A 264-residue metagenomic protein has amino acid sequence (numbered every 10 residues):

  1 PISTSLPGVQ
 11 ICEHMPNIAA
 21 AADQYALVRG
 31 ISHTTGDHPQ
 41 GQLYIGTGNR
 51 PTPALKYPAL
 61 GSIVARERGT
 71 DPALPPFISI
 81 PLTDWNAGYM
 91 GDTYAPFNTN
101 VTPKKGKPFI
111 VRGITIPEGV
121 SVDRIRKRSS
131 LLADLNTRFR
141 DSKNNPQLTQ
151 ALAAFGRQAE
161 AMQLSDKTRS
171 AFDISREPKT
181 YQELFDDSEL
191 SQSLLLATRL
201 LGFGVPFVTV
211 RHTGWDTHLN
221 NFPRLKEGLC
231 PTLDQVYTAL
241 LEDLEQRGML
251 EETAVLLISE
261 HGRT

Functional and structural regions predicted by a protein language model:
P1-T264: Ligand-binding pockets and gating/stacking loops
